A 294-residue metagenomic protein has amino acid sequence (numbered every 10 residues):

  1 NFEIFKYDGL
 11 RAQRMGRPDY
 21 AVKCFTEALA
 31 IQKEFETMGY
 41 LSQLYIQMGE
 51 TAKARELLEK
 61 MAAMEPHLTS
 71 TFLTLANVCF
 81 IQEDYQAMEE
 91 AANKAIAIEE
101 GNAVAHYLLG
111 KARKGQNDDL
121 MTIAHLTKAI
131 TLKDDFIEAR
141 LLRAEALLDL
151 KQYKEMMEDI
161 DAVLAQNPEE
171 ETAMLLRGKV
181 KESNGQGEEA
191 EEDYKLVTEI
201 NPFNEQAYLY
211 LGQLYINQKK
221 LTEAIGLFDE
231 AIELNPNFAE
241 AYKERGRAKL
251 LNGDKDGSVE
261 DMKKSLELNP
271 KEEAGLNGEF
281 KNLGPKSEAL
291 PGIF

Functional and structural regions predicted by a protein language model:
F2-E3, F35-E36, T69-S70, A103-V104 (+5 more regions): Helix-start (N-cap) detector for alpha-helical repeat units in TPR-like alpha-solenoids, especially tetratricopeptide
E3-Y20, Y40-Q43, Q47, N77 (+2 more regions): Alpha-helical segment of the N-proximal tetratricopeptide repeat
Y7, Y40, T74, L108 (+5 more regions): Canonical tetratricopeptide repeat
R14-C24, M48-K60, Q82-K94, G115-K128 (+4 more regions): Structural signature of tandem alpha-helical TPR/SEL1-like repeats, specifically the intra-repeat loop/turn
A30-I31, M64, I98, L132 (+4 more regions): Structural marker of alpha-solenoid helical repeat scaffolds
K179, S183, K195, F203-K219: Alpha-helical adaptor scaffolds
L251, D256-F294: Terminal, low-structured helical/coil segments at or just beyond the last alpha-helical repeat
